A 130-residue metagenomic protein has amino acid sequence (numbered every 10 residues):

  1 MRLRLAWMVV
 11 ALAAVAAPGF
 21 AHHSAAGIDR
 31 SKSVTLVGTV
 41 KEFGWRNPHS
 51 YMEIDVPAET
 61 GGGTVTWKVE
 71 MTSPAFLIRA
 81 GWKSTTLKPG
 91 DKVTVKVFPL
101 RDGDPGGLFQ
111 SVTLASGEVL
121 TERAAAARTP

Functional and structural regions predicted by a protein language model:
M1-V9: Bacterial N-terminal signal peptides that target proteins for export
G19-V34: Short boundary/loop segments of OB/S1/cold-shock single-stranded nucleic-acid-binding domains
L36-V40: Conserved hydrophobic positions within beta-strands
R46-P57: Short aromatic-glycine-enriched beta-strand elements
E70-R79: Short, structured beta-strand/loop micro-motifs enriched in basic residues and often containing a Trp
R79-V95: Short nucleic-acid-contacting surface segments enriched for D/E, G, S/T with interspersed K/R
L100-A124: OB-fold/S1-family single-stranded nucleic acid-binding modules
